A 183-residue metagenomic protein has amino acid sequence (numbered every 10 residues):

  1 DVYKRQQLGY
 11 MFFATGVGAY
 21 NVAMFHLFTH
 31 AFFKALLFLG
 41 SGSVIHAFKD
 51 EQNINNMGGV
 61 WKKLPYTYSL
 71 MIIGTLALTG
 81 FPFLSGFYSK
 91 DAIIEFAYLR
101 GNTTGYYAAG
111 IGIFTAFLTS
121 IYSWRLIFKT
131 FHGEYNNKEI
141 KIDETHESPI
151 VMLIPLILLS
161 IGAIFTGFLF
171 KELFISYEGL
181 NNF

Functional and structural regions predicted by a protein language model:
V2-Y3: Short, small-residue-biased leader/transition segments that mark boundaries at the very start of proteins
Q6-G16, T67: Small-residue-rich segments of transmembrane alpha-helices in multi-pass membrane proteins, especially helix faces
F13-A14, D91-A109: Interfacial segments of multi-pass membrane proteins
G18-Y20, Y66-G74, N102-F114, M152-L159: Select transmembrane alpha-helical segments in multipass membrane proteins
A23, L27, S43, T75-L78 (+3 more regions): Hydrophobic alpha-helical transmembrane segments of multi-pass small-molecule transporters/permeases
F28, F32, L36, Y88: Active-site His/Glu-centered metal-binding helix of metallohydrolases
K34, F38, Y106-E144, G179-L180: Predominantly late transmembrane helices and immediately cytosolic-facing juxtamembrane segments
D143-F183: Hard-cation-handling environments
